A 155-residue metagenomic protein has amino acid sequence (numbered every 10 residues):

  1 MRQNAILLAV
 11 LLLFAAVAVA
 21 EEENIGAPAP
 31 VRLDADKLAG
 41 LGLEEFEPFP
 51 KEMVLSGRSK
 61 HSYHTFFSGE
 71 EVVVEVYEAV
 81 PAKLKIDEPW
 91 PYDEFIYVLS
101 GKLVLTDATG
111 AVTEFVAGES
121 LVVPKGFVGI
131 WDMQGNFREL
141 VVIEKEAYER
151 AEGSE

Functional and structural regions predicted by a protein language model:
M1-A5: Positively charged n-region of N-terminal signal peptides that target proteins for export
L8-A15: Bacterial N-terminal signal peptides
A20-E71, E155: A short, N-terminal "cap"/entry segment at the start of jelly-roll beta-barrel domains of the cupin/DSBH fold
V73-W90, K125: Conserved short histidine dyad/triad with adjacent acidic residue
W90-L105: Short, conserved beta-strand element in jelly-roll/cupin
G110-K125: Short acidic-glycine-tyrosine-enriched beta hairpin
K125-E149: Ligand-binding loop in jelly-roll beta-barrel domains
